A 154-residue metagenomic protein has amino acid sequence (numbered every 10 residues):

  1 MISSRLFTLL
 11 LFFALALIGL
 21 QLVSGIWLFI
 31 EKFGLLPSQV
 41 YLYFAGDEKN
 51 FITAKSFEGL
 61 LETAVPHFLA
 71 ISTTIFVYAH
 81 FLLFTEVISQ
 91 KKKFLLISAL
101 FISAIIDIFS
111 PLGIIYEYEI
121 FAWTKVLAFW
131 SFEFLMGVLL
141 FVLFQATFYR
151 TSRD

Functional and structural regions predicted by a protein language model:
S3-L10, A54-F57, S89-L96, I115-K125: Membrane-interface helix-boundary signature
R5-L35: N-terminal signal-anchor transmembrane alpha helix
S38-K55: Perimembrane loop-to-helix junctions flanking transmembrane segments
A54-V77: Individual transmembrane alpha-helix segments
V77-L100: Cytoplasmic juxtamembrane regions at transmembrane-helix boundaries
L95-P111: Hydrophobic alpha-helical membrane segments
I108-D154: Alpha-helical transmembrane segments of multi-pass integral membrane proteins, characterized by long hydrophobic
